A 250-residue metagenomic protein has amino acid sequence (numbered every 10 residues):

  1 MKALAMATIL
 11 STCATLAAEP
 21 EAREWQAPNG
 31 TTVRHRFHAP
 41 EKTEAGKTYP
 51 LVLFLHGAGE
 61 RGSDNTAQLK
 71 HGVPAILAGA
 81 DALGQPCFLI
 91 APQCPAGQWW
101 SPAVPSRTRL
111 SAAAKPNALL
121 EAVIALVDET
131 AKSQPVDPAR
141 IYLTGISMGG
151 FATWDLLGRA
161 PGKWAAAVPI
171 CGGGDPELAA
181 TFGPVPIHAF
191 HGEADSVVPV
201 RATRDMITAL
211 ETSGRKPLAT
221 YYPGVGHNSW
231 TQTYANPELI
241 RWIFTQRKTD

Functional and structural regions predicted by a protein language model:
T15-L51, C87, L119-A125, T144 (+8 more regions): A domain-start/cap signature at the N-terminus of enzymes
K42-K47, S101-S147: Gly/Ser-rich "nucleophile elbow"/oxyanion-hole loop immediately N-terminal to the catalytic nucleophile in hydrolases
L55-G57, H191: The conserved beta1-alpha1 loop
A58-E121: Active-site machinery of serine-nucleophile hydrolases
A67-Q68, P199-A209: Short alpha-helix in the alpha/beta-hydrolase fold that links the catalytic acid
A131-G183: Primarily recognizes the serine-hydrolase "nucleophile elbow" in alpha/beta-hydrolase and SGNH/GDSL folds
H188-H191, D195: Short beta-strand/loop motif that positions the catalytic acidic residue of the alpha/beta-hydrolase fold
G192, Y222-S229: Histidine-bearing beta->alpha loop at or near hydrolase active sites
